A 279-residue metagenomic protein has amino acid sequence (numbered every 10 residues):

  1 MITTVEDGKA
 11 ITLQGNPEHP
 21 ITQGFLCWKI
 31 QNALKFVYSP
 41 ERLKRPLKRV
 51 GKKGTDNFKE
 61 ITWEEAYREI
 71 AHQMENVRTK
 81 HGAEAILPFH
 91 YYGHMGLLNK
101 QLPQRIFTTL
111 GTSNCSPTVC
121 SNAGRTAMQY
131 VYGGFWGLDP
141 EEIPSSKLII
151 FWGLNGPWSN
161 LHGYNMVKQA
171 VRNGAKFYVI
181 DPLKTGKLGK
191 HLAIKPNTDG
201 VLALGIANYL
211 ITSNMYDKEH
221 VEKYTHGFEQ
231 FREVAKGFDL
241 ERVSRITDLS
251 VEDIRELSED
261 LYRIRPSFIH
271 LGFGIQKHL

Functional and structural regions predicted by a protein language model:
M1-S213, S250-I254: N-terminal export/assembly segments and adjacent metallocofactor-ligating motifs of anaerobic energy-metabolism
S39-L43, I211-F238: Scaffold signal of the M16-like zinc-metallopeptidase fold and its non-catalytic homologs
D56, G189, V221, E233 (+1 more regions): Short, flexible active-site loop motifs that bind/organize anionic cofactors or intermediates
T79-A83, S116, K176, M215-Y216 (+2 more regions): Intrinsically disordered or highly flexible coil/loop and linker segments, enriched in small and charged/polar residues
G82-Y91, V119-N122, K218-T225, R245-I246 (+2 more regions): Short coil/turn segments at secondary-structure boundaries
I206, T225-L279: Active-site phosphate/pyrophosphate-binding segments
